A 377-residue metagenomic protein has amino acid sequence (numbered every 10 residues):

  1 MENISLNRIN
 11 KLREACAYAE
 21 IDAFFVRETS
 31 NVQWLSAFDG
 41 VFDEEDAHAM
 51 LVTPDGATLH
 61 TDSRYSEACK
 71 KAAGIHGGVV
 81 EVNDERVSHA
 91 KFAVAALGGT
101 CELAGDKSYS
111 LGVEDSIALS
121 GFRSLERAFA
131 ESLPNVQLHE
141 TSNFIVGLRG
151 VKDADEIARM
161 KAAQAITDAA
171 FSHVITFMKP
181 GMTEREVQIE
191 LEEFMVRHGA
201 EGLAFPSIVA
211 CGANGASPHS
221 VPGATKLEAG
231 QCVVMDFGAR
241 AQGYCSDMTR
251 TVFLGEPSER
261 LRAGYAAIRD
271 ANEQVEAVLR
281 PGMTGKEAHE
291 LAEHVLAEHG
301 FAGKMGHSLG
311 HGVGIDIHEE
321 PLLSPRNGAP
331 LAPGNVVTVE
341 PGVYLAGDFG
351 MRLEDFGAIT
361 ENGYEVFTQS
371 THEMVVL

Functional and structural regions predicted by a protein language model:
M1-L377: Active-site neighborhoods and metal-handling regions in enzymes and metal-associated proteins
